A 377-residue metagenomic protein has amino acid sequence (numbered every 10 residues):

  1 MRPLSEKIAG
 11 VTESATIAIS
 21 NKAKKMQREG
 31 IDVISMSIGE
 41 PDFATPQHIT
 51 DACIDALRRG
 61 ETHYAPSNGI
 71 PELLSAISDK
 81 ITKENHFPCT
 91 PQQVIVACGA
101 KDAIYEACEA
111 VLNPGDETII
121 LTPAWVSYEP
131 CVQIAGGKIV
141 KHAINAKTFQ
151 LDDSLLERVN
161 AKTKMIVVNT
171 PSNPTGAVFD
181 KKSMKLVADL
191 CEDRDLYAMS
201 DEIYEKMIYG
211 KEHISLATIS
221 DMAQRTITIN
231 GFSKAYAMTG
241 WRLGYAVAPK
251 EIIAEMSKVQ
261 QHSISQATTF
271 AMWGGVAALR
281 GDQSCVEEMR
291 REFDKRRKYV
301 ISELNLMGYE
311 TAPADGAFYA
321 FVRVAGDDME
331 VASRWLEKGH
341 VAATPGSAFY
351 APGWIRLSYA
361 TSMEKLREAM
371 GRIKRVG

Functional and structural regions predicted by a protein language model:
L4, T12-S14, I19-K22, M26-V33 (+2 more regions): PLP-dependent class I/II
I8: Substrate/cofactor-recognition hotspot
I38-P41, S67: Acidic/polar N-terminal loop/beta-strand segments that form early-domain functional surfaces
T45-Y64, S78, K83: Glycine-rich phosphate-binding segment of PLP-dependent enzymes
Y64-A97: Conserved N-terminal alpha-helix of the aminotransferase class I/II PLP-enzyme fold
